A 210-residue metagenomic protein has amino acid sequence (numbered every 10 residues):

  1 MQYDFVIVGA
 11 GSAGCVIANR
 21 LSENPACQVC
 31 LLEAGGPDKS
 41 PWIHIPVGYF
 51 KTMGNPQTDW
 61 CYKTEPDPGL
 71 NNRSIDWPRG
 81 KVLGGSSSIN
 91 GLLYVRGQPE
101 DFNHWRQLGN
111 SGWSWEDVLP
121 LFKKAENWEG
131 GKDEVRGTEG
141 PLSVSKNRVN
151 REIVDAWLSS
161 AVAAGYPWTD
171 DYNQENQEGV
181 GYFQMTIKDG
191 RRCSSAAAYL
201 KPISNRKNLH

Functional and structural regions predicted by a protein language model:
M1-H210: N-terminal redox-cofactor-binding region of secreted/periplasmic oxidoreductases
